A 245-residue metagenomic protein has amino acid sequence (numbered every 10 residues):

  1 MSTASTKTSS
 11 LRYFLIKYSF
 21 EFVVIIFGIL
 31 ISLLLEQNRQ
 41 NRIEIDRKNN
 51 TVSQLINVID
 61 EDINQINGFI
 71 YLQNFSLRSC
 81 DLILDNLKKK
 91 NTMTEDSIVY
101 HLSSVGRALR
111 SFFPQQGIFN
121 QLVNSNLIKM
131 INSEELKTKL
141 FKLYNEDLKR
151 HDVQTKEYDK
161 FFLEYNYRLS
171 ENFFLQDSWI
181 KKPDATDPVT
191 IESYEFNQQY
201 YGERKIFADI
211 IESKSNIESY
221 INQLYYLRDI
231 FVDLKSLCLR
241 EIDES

Functional and structural regions predicted by a protein language model:
M1-I16, Q37-S245: Long, hydrophobic alpha-helical segments that serve as membrane-spanning/inserting helices
S19-L34: Hydrophobic membrane-insertion alpha-helices, especially the h-region of bacterial N-terminal signal peptides
